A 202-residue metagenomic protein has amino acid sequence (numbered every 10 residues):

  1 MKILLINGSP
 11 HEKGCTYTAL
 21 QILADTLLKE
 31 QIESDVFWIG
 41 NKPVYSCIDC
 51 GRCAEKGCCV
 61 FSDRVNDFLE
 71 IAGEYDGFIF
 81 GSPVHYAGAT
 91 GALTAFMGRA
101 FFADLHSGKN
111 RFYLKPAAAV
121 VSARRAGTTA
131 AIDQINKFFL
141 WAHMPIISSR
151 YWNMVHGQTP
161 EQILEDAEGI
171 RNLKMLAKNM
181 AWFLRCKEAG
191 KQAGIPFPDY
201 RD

Functional and structural regions predicted by a protein language model:
K2-E30: N-terminal beta1-alpha1 ligand-phosphate binding loop
L28-K29, D67, P145-D202: Glycine-rich phosphate/pyrophosphate-binding loop and the adjoining helix
I32-K42: A short beta-strand-loop structural module common to alpha/beta enzyme folds
K42-A72, D202: Cysteine-cluster motifs in flexible loop/terminal segments that predominantly coordinate metals
G51-E55, G98, E165-D166: Short, hinge-like loop/turn segments at secondary-structure boundaries
V60-Y151: Helix-loop-strand module that forms the ligand-binding subsite of alpha/beta enzymes
